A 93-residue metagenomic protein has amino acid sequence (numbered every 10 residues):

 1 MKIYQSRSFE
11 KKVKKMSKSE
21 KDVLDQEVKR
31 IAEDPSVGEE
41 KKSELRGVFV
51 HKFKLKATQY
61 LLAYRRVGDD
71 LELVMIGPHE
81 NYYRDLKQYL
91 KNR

Functional and structural regions predicted by a protein language model:
M1, F49-H51, L62: Residue-level detector of beta-strand structural context in well-folded domains
M1-E27: Arg/Lys-rich, positively charged N-terminal/basic patches that mediate binding to nucleic acids
K11, L55-L61, R65-R93: Enriched for short, Lys/Arg-rich terminal
K21, S36-E39, H79: Residue-level signal for secondary-structure boundary elements
K29-K56: A short, surface-exposed loop/turn module that caps and links secondary-structure elements
